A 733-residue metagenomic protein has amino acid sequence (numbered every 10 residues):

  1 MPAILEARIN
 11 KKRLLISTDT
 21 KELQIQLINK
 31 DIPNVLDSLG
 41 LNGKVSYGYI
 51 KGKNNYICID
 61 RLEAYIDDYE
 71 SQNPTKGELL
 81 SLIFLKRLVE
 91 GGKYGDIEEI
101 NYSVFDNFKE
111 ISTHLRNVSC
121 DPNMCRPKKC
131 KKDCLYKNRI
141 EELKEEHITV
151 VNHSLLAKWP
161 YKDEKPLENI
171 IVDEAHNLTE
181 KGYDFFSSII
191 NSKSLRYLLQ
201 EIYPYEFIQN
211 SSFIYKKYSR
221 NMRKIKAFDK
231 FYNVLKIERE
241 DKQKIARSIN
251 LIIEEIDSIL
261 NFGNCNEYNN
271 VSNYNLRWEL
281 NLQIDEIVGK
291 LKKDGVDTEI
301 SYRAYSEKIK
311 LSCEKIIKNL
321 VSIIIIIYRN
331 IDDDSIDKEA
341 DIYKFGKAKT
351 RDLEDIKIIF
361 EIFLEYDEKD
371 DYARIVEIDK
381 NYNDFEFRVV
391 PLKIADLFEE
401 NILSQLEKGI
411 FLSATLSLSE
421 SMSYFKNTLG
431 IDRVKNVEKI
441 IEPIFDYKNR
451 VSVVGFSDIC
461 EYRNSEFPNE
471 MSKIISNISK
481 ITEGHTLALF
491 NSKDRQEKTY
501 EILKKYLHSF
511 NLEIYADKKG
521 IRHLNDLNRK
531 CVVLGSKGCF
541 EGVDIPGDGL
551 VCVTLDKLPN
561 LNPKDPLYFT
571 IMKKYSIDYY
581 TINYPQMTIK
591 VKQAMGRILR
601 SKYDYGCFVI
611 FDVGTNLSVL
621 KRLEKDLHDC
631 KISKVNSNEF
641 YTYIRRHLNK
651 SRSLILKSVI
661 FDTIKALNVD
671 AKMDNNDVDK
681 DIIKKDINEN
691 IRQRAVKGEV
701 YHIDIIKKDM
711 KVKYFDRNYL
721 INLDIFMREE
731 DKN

Functional and structural regions predicted by a protein language model:
K11-L14, T18-H147, F207-Q243, N250 (+3 more regions): A substrate-engagement module of RecA-like helicase motors
R13-T20, I410-L412, G484-N491, R495: Conserved RecA-like ASCE P-loop NTPase motor core of nucleic-acid helicases/translocases
E22-I25, N29-K30, K129-E145, H153-A304 (+2 more regions): Signature of the SF2 helicase/ATPase Hel1-core->accessory helical subdomain module
P122-E146, A157-P160, C313-V454, D517-K518 (+1 more regions): A contiguous, basic/glycine-rich beta-loop/short-helix subdomain that forms a polymer-engagement track
D458-N464, G520-G614: Conserved RecA-like P-loop NTPase helicase motor core
I459-L487: Conserved interdomain hinge at the start of the Helicase C-terminal
K493-A516: Conserved helicase motor "Helicase C" RecA-like lobe of SF1/SF2 P-loop NTPases
V609, V613-T663, D670: N-terminal targeting/trafficking signals and adjacent low-complexity tails
